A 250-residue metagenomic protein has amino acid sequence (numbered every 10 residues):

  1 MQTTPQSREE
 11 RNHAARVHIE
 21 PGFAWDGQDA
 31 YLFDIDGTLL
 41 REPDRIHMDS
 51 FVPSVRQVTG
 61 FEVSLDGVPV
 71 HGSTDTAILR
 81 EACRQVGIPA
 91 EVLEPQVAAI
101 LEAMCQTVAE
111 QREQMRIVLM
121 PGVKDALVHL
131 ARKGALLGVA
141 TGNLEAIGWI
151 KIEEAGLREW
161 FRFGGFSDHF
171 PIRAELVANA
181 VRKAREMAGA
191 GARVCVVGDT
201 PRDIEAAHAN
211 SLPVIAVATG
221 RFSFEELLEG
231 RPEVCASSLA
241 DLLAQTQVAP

Functional and structural regions predicted by a protein language model:
R8-H71, A77-R80: Active-site neighborhood of HAD-like aspartate-dependent phosphohydrolases
I19-P21, G27, L32, A98 (+1 more regions): Short, acidic loop-to-helix structural element flanking the phosphoryl-transfer center in phosphate-processing enzymes
T76-E91, A180-K183: Helix-loop "lid/cap" segments that line or gate small-molecule binding pockets
V123-E153, G165-P171: Substrate-recognition element of Asp-dependent hydrolases with the DxDx(T/V) motif
I150-A184: Histidine/lysine/aspartate-rich catalytic loop segments that bind and position anionic ligands
G165, E233-S238: Short acidic-hydrophobic, aromatic-tinged amphipathic segments that line or gate anion-handling sites
A174-I204: Conserved Lys-Pro-Asp/Glu-containing loop-to-beta segment of HAD-superfamily phosphomonoesterases, centered on
V196-V234: Acidic, Mg2+-coordinating phosphoryl-transfer loop and its flanking beta/alpha structural elements, shared across
